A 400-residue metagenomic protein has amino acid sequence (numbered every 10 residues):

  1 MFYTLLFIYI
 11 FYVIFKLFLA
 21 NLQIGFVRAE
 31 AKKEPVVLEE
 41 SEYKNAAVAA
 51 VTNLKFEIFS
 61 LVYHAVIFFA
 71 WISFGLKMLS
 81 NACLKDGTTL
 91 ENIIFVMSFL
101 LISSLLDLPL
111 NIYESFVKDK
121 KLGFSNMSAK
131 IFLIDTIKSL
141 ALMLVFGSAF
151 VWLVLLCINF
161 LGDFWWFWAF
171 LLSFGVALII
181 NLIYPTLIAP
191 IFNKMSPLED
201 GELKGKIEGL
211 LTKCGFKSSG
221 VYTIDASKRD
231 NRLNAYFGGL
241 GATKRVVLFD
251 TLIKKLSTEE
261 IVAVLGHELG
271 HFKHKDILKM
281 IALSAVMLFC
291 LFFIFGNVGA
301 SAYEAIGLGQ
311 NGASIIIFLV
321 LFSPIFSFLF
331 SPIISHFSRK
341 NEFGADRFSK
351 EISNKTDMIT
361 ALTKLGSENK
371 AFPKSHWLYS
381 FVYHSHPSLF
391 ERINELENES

Functional and structural regions predicted by a protein language model:
F2-Q310, L329-S400: Polar-ligand-bearing catalytic/cofactor-coordination segments of membrane-embedded or membrane-tethered inner-membrane
L308-S327: Generic long, charged, amphipathic alpha-helical segments
